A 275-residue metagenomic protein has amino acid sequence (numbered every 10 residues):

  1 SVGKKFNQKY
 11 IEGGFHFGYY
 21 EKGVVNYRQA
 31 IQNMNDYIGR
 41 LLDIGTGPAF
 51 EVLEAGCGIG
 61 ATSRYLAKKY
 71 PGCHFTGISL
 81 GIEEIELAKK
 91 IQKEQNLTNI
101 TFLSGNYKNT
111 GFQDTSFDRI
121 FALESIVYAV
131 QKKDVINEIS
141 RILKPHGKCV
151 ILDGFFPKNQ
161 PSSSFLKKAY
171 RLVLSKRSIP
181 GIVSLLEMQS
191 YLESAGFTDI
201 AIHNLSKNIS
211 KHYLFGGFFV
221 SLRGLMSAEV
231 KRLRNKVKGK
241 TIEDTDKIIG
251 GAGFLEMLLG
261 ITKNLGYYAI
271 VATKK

Functional and structural regions predicted by a protein language model:
S1-G18: N-terminal, positively charged/glycine-rich alpha-helical extensions of SAM-dependent methyltransferases
V25-P48: Conserved alpha-helix/loop element of class I SAM-dependent methyltransferases that forms part of the SAM/SAH-binding
E51-L53, A61-N109: Class I SAM-dependent methyltransferase SAM/SAH-binding core
K108-I120: A short acidic, Gly/Pro-enriched loop at the edge of an enzyme's catalytic core that lines a small-molecule cofactor
K133-K148: A short glycine-rich, Lys/Arg-flanked "PGG" loop and its adjoining helix->strand segment in the class I
F155-I179: Short, glycine-/aromatic-enriched active-site segment of Class I SAM-dependent methyltransferases
P180-G196: Short alpha-helix
A201-K275: Conserved Class I S-adenosyl-L-methionine
